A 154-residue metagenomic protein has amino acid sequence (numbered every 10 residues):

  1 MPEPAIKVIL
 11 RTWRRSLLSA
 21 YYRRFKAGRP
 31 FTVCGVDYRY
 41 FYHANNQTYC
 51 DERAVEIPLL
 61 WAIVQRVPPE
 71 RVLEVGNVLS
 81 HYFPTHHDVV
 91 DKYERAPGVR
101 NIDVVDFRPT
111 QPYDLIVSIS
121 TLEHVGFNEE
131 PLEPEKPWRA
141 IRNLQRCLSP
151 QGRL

Functional and structural regions predicted by a protein language model:
P4-V67: Class I SAM-dependent methyltransferase Rossmann-like catalytic core, especially the SAM/SAH-binding loop
N45-C50, F127-W138: Short, flexible/disordered intra-domain loops and linkers
I57, S80-H81: Glycine-rich SAM-binding Motif I of class I
V67-L79: Conserved class I S-adenosyl-L-methionine
Y82-S118, E135-A140: Adenosine-cofactor binding site in Rossmann-like domains, unifying the SAM/SAH pocket of S-adenosylmethionine-dependent
V117-S120, G126: A conserved beta-strand element that flanks and buttresses the S-adenosyl-L-methionine
L132-R153: A short glycine-rich, Lys/Arg-flanked "PGG" loop and its adjoining helix->strand segment in the class I
